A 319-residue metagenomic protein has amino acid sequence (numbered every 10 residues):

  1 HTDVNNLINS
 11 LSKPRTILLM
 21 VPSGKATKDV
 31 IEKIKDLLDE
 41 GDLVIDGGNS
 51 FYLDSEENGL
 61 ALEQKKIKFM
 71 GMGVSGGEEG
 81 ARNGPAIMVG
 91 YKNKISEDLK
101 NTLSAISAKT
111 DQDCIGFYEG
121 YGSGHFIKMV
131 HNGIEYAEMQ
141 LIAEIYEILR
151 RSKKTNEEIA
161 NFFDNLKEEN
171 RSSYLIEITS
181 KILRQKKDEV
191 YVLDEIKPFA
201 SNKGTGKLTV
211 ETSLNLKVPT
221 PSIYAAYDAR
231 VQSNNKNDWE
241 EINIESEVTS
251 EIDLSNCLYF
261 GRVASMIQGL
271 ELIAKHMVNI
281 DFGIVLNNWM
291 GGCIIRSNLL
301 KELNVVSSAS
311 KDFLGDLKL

Functional and structural regions predicted by a protein language model:
H1-L38, E57-I67: Conserved N-terminal Rossmann-fold NAD(P) cofactor-binding segment
T27-I31, L43-I45, F51-A160, E169-E195 (+1 more regions): Rossmann-fold dinucleotide-binding core
E56, D194-A200, S308-D312, D316: Metal- and O2-centered redox machinery and metal/ROS homeostasis
E135, S255-V263, N288-C293: Short, surface-exposed loop/turn motifs that are enriched in glycine and acidic residues and include a nearby proline
E158-N165, I223-D228, F282-I284: Beta-strand segments within the central parallel beta-sheet cores of soluble alpha/beta enzyme folds
N165-L166, N170, M277-A309: Small-residue-rich helix-loop
Y191-V263: A conserved active-site cap/scaffold subdomain adjacent to cofactor or substrate pockets
L272-K275: Long, amphipathic alpha-helical stalk/connector segments used for oligomerization, subunit docking, or mechanical
